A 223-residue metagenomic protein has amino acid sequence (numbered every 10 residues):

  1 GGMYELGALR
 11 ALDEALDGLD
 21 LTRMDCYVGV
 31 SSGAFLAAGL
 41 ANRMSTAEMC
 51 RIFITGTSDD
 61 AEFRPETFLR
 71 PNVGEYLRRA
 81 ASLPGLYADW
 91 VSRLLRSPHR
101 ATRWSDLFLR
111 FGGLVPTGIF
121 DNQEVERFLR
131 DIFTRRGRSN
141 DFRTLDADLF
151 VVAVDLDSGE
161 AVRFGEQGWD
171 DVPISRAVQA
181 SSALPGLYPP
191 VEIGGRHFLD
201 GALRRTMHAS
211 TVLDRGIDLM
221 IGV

Functional and structural regions predicted by a protein language model:
G1-V30, F35-V223: Patatin-like phospholipase
